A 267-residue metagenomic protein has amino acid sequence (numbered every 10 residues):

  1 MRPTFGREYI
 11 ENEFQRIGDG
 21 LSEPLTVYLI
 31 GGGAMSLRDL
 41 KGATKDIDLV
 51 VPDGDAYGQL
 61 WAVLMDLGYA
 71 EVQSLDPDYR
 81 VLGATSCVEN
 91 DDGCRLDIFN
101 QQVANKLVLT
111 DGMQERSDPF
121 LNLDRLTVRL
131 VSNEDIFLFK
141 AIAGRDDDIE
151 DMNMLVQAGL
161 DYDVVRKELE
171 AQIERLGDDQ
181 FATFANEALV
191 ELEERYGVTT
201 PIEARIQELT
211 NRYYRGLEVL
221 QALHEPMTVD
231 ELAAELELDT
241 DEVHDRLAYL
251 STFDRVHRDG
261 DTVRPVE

Functional and structural regions predicted by a protein language model:
M1-E225, V229-E267: Compositionally biased terminal segments of proteins
